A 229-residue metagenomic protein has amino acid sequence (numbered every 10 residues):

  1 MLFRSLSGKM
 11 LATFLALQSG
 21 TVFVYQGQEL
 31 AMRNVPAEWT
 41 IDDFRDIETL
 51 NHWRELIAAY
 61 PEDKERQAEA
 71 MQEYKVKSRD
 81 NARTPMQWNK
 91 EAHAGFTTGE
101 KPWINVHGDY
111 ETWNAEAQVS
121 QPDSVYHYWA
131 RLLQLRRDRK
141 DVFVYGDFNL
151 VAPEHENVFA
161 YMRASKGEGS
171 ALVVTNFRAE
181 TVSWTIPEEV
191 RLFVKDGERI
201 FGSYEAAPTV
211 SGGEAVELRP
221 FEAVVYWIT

Functional and structural regions predicted by a protein language model:
M1-L2: Short, small-residue-biased leader/transition segments that mark boundaries at the very start of proteins
L6-A171, F177-S183, R191: Loop/helix patches that line or flank the sugar-binding groove of alpha-linked glycan CAZymes
R178-T229: C-terminal beta-sandwich/jelly-roll accessory domains of carbohydrate-active enzymes
